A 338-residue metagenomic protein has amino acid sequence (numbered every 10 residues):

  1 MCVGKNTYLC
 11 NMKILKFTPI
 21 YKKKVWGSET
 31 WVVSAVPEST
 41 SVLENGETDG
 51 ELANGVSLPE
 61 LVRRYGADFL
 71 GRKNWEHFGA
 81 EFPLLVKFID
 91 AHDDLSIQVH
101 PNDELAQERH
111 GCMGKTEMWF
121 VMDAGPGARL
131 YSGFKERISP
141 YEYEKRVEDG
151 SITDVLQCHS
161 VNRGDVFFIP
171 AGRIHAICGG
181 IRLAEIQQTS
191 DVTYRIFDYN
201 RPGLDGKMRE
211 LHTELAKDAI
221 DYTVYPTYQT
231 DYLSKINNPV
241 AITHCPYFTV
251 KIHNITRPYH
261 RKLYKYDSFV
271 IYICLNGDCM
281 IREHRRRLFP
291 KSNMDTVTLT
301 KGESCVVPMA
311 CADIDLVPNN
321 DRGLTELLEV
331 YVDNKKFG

Functional and structural regions predicted by a protein language model:
M1-I138, D198-Y225, V250, V332-G338: Transition-metal
G79-E81, I89-D94, D103, M113 (+4 more regions): Ligand-binding loop in jelly-roll beta-barrel domains
V86, L95, E117-F120, C158-H159 (+4 more regions): His/acidic/aromatic-lined binding-pocket segments of jelly-roll/cupin-type domains and related regulatory beta-sandwich
G127, K135-E148, T153: Compact, glycine/acidic-enriched structural inserts
V147-Y194: Loop-centered beta-sheet repeat module
L156-F168, H284-C311: Short acidic-glycine-tyrosine-enriched beta hairpin
Y194-Y266: C-terminal amphipathic alpha-helical segment
H260-R261, G277-R282: Short beta-strand segments in beta-sandwich/barrel cores
